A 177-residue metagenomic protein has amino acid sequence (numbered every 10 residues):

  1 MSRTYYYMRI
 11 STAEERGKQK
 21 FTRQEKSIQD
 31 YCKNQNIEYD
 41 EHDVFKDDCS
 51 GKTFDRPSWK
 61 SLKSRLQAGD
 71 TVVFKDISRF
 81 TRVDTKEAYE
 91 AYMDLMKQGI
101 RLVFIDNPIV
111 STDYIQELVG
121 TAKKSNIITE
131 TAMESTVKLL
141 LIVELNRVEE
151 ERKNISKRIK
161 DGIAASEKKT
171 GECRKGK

Functional and structural regions predicted by a protein language model:
S2-R16: Short beta-strand segments enriched in small/hydrophobic residues
T12-K20, K46-W59, D76-Y89, P108-Y114: Acidic, metal-coordinating catalytic cores used for nucleic-acid/nucleotide bond scission and strand-transfer chemistry
E14-E15, M93-K177: Phosphate/pyrophosphate-binding and catalytic-coupling "lid/hinge/switch" segments at subdomain interfaces
F21-Q29: Short, surface-exposed alpha-helical segments at coil->helix boundaries
Q29-C49: Short beta-strand elements in bilobed, periplasmic/extracellular small-molecule ligand-binding domains
K33, L66, M96-K97: Anion (oxyanion) recognition and catalysis
K60-D76: Short, structured active-site "lid" loops
